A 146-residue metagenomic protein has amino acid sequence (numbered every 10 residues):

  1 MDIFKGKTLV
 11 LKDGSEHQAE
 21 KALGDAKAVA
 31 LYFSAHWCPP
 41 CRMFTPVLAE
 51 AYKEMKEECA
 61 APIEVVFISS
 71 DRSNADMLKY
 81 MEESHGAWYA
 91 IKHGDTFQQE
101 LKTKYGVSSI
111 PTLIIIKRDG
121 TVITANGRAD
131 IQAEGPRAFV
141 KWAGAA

Functional and structural regions predicted by a protein language model:
K5-V29: A short beta-strand-turn-helix
K27, F33-K53: Conserved redox-active cysteine motifs that mediate thiol-disulfide chemistry, especially di-cysteine Cys-X(1-2)-Cys
A30-L31, V65: Hydrophobic beta-strand anchors of alpha/beta hydrolase catalytic cores
T45-E82, F97-E100: Structural microenvironment flanking redox-active thiols in thiol-disulfide oxidoreductases
S69-N74, E83, A87, K92 (+1 more regions): Catalytic cores of eukaryotic secretory-pathway lumenal/extracellular enzymes that build and remodel glycoconjugates
M81-S108: Short, internal strand/loop/helix patches that form the active-site neighborhood or redox-interaction surface
H93, K104-A146: Non-catalytic, surface beta->alpha helical segment in thiol-disulfide oxidoreductase systems
